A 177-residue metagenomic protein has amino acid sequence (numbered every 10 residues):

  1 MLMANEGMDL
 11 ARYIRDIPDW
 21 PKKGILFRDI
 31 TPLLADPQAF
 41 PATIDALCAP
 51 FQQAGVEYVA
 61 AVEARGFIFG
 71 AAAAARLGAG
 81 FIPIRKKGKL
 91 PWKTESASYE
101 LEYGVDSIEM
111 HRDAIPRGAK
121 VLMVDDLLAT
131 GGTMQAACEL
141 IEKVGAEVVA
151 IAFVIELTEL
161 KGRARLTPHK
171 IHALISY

Functional and structural regions predicted by a protein language model:
L2-G7, R12, Q135-Y177: PRPP-dependent phosphoribosyltransferase catalytic core
L2-V56: Active-site-facing substrate-recognition patch
G24, V59, F81, I151: Residue-level signature of catalytic and energy-coupling elements of molecular machines, predominantly ATP/GTP-dependent
G55-E63: Short glycine-rich phosphate-binding loop at a beta-alpha junction
E57, A119, V149: Conserved acidic residues
I68-A79: Short Gly/Thr/Asp-enriched flexible loops that form oxyanion-binding sites at enzyme active sites
A79-V121: Short, glycine/charge-rich flexible loops or terminal/linker lids adjacent to PRPP-binding catalytic cores
D126, G131: Conserved G/P- and acidic residue-centered "switch" motifs that form tight phosphate/ATP-binding loops in soluble
